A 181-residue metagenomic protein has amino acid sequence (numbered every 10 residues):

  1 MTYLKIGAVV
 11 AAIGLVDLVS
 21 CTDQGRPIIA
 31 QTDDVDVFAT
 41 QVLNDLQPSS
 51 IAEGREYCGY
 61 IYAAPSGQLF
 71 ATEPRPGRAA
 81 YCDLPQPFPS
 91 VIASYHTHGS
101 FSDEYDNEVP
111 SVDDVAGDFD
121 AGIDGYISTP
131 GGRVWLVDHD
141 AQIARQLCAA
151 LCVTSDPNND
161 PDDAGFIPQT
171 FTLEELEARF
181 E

Functional and structural regions predicted by a protein language model:
M1-A8: Bacterial N-terminal signal peptides that target proteins for export
V9-I13: Hydrophobic helical h-region of N-terminal Sec-dependent signal peptides in bacterial secretory/periplasmic proteins
G25-A71: N-terminal secretory signal peptides
R26-T32, C82-A93, T97-E181: Active-site-proximal loop/helix of nucleotide/amide-processing enzymes and allied scaffolds
A71-T72, V137: Short capping micro-motif at the N-terminus of alpha-helices
P76-G77: Catalytic phosphate/metal-binding cores of nucleic-acid and nucleotide-processing enzymes, i.e., regions that mediate
